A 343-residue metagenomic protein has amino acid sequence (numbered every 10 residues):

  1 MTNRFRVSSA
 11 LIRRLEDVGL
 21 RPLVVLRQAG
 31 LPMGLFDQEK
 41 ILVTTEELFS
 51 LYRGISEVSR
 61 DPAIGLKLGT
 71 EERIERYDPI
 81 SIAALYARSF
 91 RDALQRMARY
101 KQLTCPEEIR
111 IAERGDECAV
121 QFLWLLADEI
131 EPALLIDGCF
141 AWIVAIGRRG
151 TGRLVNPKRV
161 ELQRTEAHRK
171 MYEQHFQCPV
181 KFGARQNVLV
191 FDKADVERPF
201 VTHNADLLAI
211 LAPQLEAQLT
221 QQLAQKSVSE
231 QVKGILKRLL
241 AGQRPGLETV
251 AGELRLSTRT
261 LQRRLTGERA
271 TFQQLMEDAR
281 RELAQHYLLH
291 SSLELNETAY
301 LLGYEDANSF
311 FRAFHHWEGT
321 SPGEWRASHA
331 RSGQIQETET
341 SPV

Functional and structural regions predicted by a protein language model:
M1-V120, W142: N-terminal low-complexity or simple alpha-helical regulatory segments that function as activation/interaction modules
N3, D17, E131, L135 (+1 more regions): Short, contiguous, pocket-lining structural segments that sit at or immediately flank catalytic/ligand-binding sites
T44, I136-C139, E277: Short, conserved glycine- and acidic-residue-centered signature motifs in active-site or ligand-binding loops
S56, A98, F140-V144, R148 (+2 more regions): Generic solvent-exposed, charged/amphipathic alpha-helical segments that serve as macromolecular interface scaffolds
Y77-A83, L125-E129, V196-E197, A217-L219: Short hinge/gating elements
I109-E197: DNA-contacting interfaces and partner/effector-binding or oligomerization modules in DNA-centric proteins
E166, K170-V343: Extended mid-to-C-terminal alpha-helical interaction segments
